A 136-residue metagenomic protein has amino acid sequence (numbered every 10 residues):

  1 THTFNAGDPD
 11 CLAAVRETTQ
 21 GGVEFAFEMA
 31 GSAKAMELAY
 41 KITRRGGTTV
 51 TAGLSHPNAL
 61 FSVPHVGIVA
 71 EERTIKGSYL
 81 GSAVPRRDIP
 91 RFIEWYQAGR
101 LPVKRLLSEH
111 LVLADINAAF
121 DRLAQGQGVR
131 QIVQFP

Functional and structural regions predicted by a protein language model:
T1-L38: Adenosine-nucleotide cofactor-binding segment
T3, A26, T43, T49 (+2 more regions): Hydrophobic packing within well-folded, soluble alpha/beta domains
T3-A6, C11, A52, A70 (+4 more regions): Broad hydrophobic/π-residue packing in well-ordered secondary structure
F4, E24-E28, A52-L54, S78-G81 (+1 more regions): Glycine- and other small-residue-rich loops at beta-strand/loop junctions that grip anionic moieties
N5, D10, S62-P64, P102: Poly-acidic low-complexity segments
P9, E17, G21, E37-K41 (+1 more regions): C-terminal hydrophobic helical "lid"/dimerization subdomain of Rossmann-like NAD(P)H-dependent oxidoreductases
A33-R100, F135-P136: Glycine-rich phosphate-binding loop and adjacent beta-alpha segment of Rossmann(oid) nucleotide-cofactor-binding
